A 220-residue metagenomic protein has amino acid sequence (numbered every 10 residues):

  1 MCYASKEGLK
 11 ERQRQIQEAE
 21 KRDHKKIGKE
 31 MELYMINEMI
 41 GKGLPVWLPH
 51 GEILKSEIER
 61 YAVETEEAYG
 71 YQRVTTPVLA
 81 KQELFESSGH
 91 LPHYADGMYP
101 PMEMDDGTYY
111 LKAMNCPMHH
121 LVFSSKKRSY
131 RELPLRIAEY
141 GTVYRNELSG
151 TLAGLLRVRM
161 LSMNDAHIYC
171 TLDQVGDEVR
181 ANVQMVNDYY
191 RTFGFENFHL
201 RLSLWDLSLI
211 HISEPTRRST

Functional and structural regions predicted by a protein language model:
M1-E147, T151-L152, L156, I168 (+2 more regions): Auxiliary tRNA-acceptor-end handling modules of aminoacyl-tRNA synthetases
Y3, C170-L172, D206: Non-catalytic surface loops within mature trypsin-like serine protease
E52-E57, Y169, D173-R180, S213: Ordered, soluble secondary-structure elements with a strong preference for glycine-centered loop motifs and nearby
M160-H167: Glycine-rich, often proline-containing surface loops adjacent to acidic residues and nearby aromatics that form
Q174-G176, R180-F195: Long hydrophobic segments that form regular secondary structure
L200-L207: Short, conserved phosphate-binding/catalytic loop or strand-edge motifs used in phosphoryl-/nucleotidyl-transfer
I210-T220: Single conserved hydrophobic/aromatic residue that forms the stacking wall/gate of nucleotide- or nucleobase-binding
